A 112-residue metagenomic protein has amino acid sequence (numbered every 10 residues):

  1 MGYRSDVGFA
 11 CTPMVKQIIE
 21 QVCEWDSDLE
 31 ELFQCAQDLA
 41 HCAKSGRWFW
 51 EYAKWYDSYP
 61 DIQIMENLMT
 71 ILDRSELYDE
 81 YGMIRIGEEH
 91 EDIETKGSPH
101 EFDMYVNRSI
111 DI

Functional and structural regions predicted by a protein language model:
M1-C23: Short, extreme N-terminal segment that most often corresponds to the first beta-strand
Q21-I112: Charged interaction segments
